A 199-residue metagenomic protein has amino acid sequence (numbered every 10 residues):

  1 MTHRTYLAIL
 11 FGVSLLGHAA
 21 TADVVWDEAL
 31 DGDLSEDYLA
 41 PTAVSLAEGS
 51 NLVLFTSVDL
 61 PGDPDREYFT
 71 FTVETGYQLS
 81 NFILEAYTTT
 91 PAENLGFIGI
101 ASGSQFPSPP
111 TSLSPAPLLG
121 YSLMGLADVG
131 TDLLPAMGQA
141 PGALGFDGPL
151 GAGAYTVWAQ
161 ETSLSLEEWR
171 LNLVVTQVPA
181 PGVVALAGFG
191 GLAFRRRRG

Functional and structural regions predicted by a protein language model:
M1-L7, G199: Bacterial N-terminal signal peptides that target proteins for export
A8-G17: Bacterial N-terminal signal peptides
T21-L79: Non-catalytic extracellular/lumenal accessory regions of secreted precursors
D23-V44, F69, I98-P115, G142-Q177: C-terminal edge strands of extracellular/lumenal beta-sandwich accessory domains
Y77-L79, L134-M137, L166: A broad structural signal for short, well-ordered beta-strand segments within beta-sheet-rich domains
Q78-T88: A short beta-strand element within beta-rich, extracytoplasmic domains of secreted/secretory-pathway proteins
Y87-A140: Surface-exposed beta-strand/loop patches in noncatalytic accessory domains and peripheral targeting/linker segments
V178-R195: A short, hydrophobic C-terminal helix/tail in secreted or cell-surface proteins
